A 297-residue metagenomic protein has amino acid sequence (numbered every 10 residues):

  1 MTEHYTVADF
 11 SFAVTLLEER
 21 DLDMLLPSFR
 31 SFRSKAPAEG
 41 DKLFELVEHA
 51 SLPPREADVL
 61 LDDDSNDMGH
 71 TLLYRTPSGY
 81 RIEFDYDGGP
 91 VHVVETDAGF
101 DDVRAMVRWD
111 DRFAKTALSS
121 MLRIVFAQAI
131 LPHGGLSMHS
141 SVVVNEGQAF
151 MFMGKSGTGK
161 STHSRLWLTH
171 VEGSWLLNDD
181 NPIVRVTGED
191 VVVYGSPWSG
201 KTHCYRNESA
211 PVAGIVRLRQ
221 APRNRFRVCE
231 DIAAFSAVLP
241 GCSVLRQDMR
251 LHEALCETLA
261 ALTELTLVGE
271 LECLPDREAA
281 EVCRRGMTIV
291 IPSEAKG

Functional and structural regions predicted by a protein language model:
M1-S156, L166-W175, P182-E294: A noncatalytic interaction/capping subdomain that flanks phosphate/NTP-handling catalytic cores
K160: Conserved lysine of the Walker
H163: Hydrophobic positions on the alpha1 helix immediately C-terminal to the Walker A/P-loop
